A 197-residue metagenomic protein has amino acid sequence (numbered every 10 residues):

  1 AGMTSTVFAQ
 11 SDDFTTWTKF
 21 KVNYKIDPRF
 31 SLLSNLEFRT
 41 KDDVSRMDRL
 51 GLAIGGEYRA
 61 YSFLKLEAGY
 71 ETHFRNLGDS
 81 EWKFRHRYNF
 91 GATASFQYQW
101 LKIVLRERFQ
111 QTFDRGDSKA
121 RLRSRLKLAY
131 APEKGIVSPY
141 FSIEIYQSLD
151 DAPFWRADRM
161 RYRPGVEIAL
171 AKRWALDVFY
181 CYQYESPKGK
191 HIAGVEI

Functional and structural regions predicted by a protein language model:
A9-T16, T40-R49, L77-K83, F113-A120 (+2 more regions): Solvent-exposed loop/turn segments connecting transmembrane beta-strands in outer-membrane beta-barrel proteins
Q10-E67, N76: Start-of-domain marker
Y24, Y58, A94-F96, Y130-P132 (+2 more regions): Residue-level signature of outer-membrane beta-barrel architecture
R29-S34, F63-A68, Y98-I103, K134-S138 (+1 more regions): Repeated loop/turn-to-beta-strand initiation elements of outer-membrane beta-barrel proteins
L36-D42, Y70-N76, F96-W100, F109-F113 (+2 more regions): Transmembrane beta-strands of outer-membrane beta-barrel pores
A92, K190-I197: Outer-membrane beta-barrel "beta-signal"
A94, W100-Q147: Detector for outer-membrane/organellar transmembrane beta-barrel domains, recognizing the amphipathic beta-strand
